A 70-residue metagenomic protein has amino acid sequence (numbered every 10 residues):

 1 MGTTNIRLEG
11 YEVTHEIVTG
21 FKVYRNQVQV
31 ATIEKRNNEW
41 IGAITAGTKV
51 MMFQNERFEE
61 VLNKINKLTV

Functional and structural regions predicted by a protein language model:
M1-N26, M52, E56: Negatively charged, low-complexity tracts enriched in Asp/Glu with abundant Ser/Thr
R7, V18, G42-T45, N66: Residues marking helix boundaries in flexible regions
E9-Y11, N37, I41, L62: Alpha-helical context
F21, R25, E34, T48 (+1 more regions): Generic cytosolic/nucleocytoplasmic N-terminal low-complexity/intrinsically disordered segments
T32-K49: Short aromatic-glycine-(Arg/Gly/Cys) micro-motifs in beta-strand/loop hairpins
I44-A46, Q54-V70: A short, charged, amphipathic alpha-helix used as a generic interaction element across diverse proteins
